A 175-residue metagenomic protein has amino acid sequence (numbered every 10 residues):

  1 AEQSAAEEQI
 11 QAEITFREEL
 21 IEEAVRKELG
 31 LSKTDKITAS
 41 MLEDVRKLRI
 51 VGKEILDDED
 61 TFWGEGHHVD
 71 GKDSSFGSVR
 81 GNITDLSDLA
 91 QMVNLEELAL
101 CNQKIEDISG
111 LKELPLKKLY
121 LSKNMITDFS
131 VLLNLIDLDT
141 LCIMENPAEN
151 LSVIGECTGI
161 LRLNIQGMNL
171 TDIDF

Functional and structural regions predicted by a protein language model:
A1-E97, N102-K104, G110, K118 (+5 more regions): N-terminal capping/linker segments that flank leucine-rich repeat
D128: Conserved acidic
